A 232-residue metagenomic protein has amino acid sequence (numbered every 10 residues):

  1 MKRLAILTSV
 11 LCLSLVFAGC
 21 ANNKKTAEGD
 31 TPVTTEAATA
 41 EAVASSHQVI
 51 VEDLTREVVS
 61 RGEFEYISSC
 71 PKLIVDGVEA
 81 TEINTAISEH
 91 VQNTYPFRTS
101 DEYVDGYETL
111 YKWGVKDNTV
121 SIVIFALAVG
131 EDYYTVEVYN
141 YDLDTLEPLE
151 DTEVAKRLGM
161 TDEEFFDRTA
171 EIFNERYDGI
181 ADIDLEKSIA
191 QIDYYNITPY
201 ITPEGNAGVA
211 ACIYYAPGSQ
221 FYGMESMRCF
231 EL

Functional and structural regions predicted by a protein language model:
M1-S9: Positively charged n-region of N-terminal signal peptides that target proteins for export
S9-V10, P32: Enrichment for repetitive, rod-forming helical segments
L13: Cytosolic nucleotide-binding catalytic cores of signal-transduction proteins
V16-G19: C-terminal motif of bacterial Sec signal peptides marking the signal peptidase cleavage site
A21-L232: Compositionally biased intrinsically disordered regions enriched in Thr/Gly
